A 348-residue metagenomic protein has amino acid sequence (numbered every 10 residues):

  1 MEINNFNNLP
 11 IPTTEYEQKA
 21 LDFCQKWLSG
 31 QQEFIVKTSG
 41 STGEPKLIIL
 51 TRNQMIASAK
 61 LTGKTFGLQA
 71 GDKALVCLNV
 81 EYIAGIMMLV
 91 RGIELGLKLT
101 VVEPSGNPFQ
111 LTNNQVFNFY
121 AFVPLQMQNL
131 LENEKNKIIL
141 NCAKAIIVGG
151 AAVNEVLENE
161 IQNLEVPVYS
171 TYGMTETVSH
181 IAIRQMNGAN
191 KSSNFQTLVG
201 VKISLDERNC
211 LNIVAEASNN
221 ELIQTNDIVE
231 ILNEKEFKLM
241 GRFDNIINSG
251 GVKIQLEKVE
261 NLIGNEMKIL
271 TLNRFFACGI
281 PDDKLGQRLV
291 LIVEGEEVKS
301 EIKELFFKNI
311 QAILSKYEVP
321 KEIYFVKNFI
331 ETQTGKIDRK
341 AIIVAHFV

Functional and structural regions predicted by a protein language model:
M1-Y16, I56-L75, G106-N118: Conserved ATP-dependent adenylate/AMP-binding module captured primarily in the ANL superfamily
Y16-K37: Conserved pre-ATP/AMP-binding loop-to-beta segment of ANL
E33-K60, G67-Q69: Conserved AMP-binding A3 loop
L50-A57, K73-N129: AMP-binding/adenylate-forming
N133-G188: Gly/Ser/Thr-rich phosphate-binding loop
K202-Q224, I228-E230, E236: AMP-binding/adenylate-forming core of the ANL superfamily
N226-Y317: AMP-binding/adenylate-forming catalytic core of the ANL superfamily
V290-E294, N309-V348: Conserved C-terminal "lid"/linker of ANL adenylate-forming enzymes
